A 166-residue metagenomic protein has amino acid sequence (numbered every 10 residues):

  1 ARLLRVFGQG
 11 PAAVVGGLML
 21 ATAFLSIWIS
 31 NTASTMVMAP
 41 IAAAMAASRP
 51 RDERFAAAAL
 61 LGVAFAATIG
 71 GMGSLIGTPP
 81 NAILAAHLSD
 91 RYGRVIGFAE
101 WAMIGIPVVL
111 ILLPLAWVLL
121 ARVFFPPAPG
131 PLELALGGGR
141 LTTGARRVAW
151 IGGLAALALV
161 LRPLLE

Functional and structural regions predicted by a protein language model:
A1, L18, I151-E166: Transmembrane helical segments that form the transport core of multi-pass membrane transport proteins
A1-F7, A46-A47, P127-L136: Flexible loop linkers connecting adjacent transmembrane helices in multi-pass alpha-helical membrane transporters
V6-G8, A12-M72, P79-R91: Hydrophobic transmembrane alpha-helices that form the pore/transport pathway of multi-pass ion and small-solute
W28, W101-I104, L159: Tryptophan-centric aromatic hotspots in well-structured domains and transmembrane helices
M45-A47, V123-F125, L161: Structural signal for the C-terminal ends of transmembrane alpha-helices and the immediately following loop
R51-A57, L61-V63, G70-I83, D90-W150 (+1 more regions): Juxtamembrane and boundary regions of transmembrane helices in multi-pass small-molecule transporters and channels
